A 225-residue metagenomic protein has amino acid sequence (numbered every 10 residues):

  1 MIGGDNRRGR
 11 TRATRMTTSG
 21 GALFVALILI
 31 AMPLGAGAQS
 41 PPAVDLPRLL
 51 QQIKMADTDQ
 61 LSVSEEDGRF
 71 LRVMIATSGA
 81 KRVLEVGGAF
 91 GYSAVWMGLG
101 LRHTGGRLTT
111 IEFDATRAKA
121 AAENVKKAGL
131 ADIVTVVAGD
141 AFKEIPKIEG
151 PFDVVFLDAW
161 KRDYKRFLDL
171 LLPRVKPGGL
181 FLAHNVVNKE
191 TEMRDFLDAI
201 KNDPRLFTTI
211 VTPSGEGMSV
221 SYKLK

Functional and structural regions predicted by a protein language model:
I2-R8, L29, L34-F156, K161-L182 (+1 more regions): A short alpha-helical cap/connector motif
G3-F24: Bacterial N-terminal signal peptides that target proteins for export
